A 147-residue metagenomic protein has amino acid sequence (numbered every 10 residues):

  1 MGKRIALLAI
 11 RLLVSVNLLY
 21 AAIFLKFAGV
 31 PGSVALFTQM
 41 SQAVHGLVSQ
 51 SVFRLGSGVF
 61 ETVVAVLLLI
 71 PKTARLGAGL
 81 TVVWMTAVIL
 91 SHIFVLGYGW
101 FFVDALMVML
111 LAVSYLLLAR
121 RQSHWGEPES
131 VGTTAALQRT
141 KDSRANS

Functional and structural regions predicted by a protein language model:
M1-S147: Membrane-interface extramembranous regions
